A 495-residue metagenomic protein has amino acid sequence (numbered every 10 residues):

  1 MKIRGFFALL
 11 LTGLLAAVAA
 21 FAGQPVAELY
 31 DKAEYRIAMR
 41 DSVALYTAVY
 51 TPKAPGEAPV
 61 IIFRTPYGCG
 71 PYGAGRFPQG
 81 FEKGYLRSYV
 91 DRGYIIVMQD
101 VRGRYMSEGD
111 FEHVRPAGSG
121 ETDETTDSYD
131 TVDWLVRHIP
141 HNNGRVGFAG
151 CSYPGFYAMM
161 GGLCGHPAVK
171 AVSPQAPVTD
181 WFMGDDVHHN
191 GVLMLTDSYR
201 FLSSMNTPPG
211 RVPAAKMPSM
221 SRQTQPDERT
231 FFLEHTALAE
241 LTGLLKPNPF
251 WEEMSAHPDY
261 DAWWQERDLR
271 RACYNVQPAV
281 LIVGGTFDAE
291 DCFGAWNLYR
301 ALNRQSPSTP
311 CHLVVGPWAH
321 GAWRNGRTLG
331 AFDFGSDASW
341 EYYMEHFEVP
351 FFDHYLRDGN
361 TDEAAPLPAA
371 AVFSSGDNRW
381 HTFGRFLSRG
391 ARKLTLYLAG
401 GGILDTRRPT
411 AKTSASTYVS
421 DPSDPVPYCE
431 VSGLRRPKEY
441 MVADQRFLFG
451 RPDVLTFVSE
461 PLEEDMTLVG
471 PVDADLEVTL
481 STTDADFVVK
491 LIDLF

Functional and structural regions predicted by a protein language model:
G23-G56, V458-E464, E477: N-terminal cap/lid segment of alpha/beta-hydrolase-fold proteins
K53-R137, V187, N325-G335, R451: Cap/lid segment of the alpha/beta-hydrolase catalytic domain
E82-K83, D91, T125, M160-N275: Accessory cap/linker subdomain of secreted extracellular hydrolases
P140-S152: Alpha/beta-hydrolase fold nucleophile elbow
G150-M160: Glycine-rich nucleophile elbow surrounding the catalytic serine of serine-hydrolase chemistry
S221-T236, T328-F495: C-terminal, loop-rich substrate-recognition/catalytic regions characterized by aromatic stacking residues
V276, I282-G284: Short beta-strand/loop motif that positions the catalytic acidic residue of the alpha/beta-hydrolase fold
A289-W296: Conserved alpha/beta-hydrolase "acid-adjacent" motif
